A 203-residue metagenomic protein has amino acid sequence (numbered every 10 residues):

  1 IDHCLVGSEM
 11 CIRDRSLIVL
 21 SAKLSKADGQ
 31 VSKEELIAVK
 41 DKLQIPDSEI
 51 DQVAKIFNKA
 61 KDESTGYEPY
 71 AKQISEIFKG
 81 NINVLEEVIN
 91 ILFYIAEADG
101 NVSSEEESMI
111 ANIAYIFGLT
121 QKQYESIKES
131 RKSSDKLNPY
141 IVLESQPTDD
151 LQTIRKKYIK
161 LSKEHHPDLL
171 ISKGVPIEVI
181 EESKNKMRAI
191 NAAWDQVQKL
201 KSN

Functional and structural regions predicted by a protein language model:
I1-G7, C11: Single conserved hydrophobic/aromatic residue that forms the stacking wall/gate of nucleotide- or nucleobase-binding
S8, R15-L20, L24: Long, amphipathic alpha-helical "stalk/connector" segments that mediate intersubunit docking and mechanical coupling
R13-L17, E34, P69, V84-E87 (+3 more regions): Alpha-helix N-cap/N′ positions at the starts of helices
K23-A27, Y94-A98, L143-Q146, V197: Calcium-binding motifs, dominated by EF-hand helix-loop-helix domains
K23-P69, Q73, E97-L119: Acidic (E/D-rich), amphipathic helical modules within compact regulatory domains
L36, K40, E86-I89, E107 (+3 more regions): An amphipathic alpha-helix signature
T65-K136, I141: Cytosol-/stroma-facing membrane-proximal "stalk/adaptor" domains immediately downstream of transmembrane anchors
A111, Y115-N203: N-terminal J-domain/J-like co-chaperone modules of DnaJ/Hsp40 proteins
